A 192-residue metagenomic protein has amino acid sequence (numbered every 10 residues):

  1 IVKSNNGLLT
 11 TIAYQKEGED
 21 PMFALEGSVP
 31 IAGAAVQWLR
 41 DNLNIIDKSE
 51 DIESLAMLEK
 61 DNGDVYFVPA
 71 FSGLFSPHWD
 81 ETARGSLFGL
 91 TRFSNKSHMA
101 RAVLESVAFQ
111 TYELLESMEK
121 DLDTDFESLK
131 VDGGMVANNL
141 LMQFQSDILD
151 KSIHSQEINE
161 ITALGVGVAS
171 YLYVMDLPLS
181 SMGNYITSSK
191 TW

Functional and structural regions predicted by a protein language model:
I1-D47, N62-A83, S155, M182: Glycine-rich phosphate-binding loop of actin/hexokinase-like ATP-binding domains
I12, I52, L87-F88, W192: Short clusters of hydrophobic/aromatic residues that line enzyme substrate/ligand-binding pockets
G18-P21, I31, F144, I161 (+1 more regions): Feature marks hydrolase-like catalytic cores characterized by long aromatic- and Gly/Pro-rich stretches
A34-N42, S54, Y66, E113 (+4 more regions): Alpha-helical scaffold segments in soluble metabolic enzymes
D41-I45, K151, A169-L177: Short, well-ordered loop/turn and helix-capping segments at boundaries between secondary-structure elements and domains
I45-L55: Short, surface-exposed acidic
L58-T162: Activation-segment/catalytic-loop signature of the eukaryotic protein kinase fold
L172-W192: Cytochrome P450 heme-binding "Cys pocket" and the immediately downstream C-terminal segment
